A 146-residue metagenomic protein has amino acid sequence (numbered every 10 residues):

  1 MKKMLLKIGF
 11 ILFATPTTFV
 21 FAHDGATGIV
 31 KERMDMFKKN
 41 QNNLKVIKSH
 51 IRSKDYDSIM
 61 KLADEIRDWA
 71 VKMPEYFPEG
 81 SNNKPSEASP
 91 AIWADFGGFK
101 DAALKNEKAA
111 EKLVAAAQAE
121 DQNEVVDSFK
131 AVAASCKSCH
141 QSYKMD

Functional and structural regions predicted by a protein language model:
M1-G9: Bacterial N-terminal signal peptides that target proteins for export
K2-K3, R33, K38, K144: Basic side chains
F10-A14: Hydrophobic helical h-region of N-terminal Sec-dependent signal peptides in bacterial secretory/periplasmic proteins
T15-F19: N-terminal signal peptide c-region/cleavage motif recognized by signal peptidases
H23-A131: Extracytoplasmic c-type cytochrome modules immediately beyond a signal peptide or single-pass transmembrane anchor
V132-K144: The canonical Cys-X-X-Cys-His
